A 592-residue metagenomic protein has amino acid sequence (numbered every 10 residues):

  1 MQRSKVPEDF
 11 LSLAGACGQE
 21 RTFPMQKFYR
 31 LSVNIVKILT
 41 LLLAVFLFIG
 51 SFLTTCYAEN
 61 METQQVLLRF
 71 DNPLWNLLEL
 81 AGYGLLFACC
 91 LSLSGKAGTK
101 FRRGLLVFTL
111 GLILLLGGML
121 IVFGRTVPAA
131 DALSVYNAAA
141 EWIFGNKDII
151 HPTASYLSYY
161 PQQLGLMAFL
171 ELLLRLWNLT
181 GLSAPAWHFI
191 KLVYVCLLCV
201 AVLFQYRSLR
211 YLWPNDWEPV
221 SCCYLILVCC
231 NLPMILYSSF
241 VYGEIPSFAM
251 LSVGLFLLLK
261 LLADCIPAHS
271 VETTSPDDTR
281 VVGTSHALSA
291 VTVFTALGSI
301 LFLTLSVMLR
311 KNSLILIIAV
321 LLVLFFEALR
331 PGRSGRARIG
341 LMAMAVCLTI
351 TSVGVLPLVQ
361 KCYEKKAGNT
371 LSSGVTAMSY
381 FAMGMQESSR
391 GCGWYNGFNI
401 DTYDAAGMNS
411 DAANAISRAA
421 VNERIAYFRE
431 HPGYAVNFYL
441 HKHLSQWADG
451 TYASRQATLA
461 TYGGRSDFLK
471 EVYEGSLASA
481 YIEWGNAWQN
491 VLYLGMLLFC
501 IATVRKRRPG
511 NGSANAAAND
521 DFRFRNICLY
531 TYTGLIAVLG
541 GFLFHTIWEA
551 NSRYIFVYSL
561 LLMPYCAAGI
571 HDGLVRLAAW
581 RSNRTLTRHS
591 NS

Functional and structural regions predicted by a protein language model:
P7-M119, G340-V346: Start-transfer (signal-anchor) and selected internal transmembrane alpha helices of multi-pass inner/ER membrane
F48, V66-A81, P185-C196, H441-V538: Membrane-interface anchor segments at the N-terminal boundary of transmembrane helices in multi-pass membrane enzymes
L133-S158, G165, S389-G397: Extracytosolic helix-loop segments that constitute the early lumenal/periplasmic catalytic or substrate-binding loops
N137-A138, S155-A184, H188: Short hydrophobic/aromatic helix or loop-helix immediately within or flanking a transmembrane segment in polytopic
I190-L197, C223-L258, S306-L316, Y554-S559: Multi-pass, polyprenyl lipid-linked donor-dependent membrane glycosyltransferases
L192-P214, V253, L498: Transmembrane-helix motifs of polytopic, lipid-linked glycan transferases
Q205-C230, Y532: Transmembrane-helix signature of polytopic, membrane-embedded enzymes that assemble or transfer cell-envelope glycans
E364-G463: Membrane-proximal stem/loop segments at transmembrane-domain junctions that anchor or position
